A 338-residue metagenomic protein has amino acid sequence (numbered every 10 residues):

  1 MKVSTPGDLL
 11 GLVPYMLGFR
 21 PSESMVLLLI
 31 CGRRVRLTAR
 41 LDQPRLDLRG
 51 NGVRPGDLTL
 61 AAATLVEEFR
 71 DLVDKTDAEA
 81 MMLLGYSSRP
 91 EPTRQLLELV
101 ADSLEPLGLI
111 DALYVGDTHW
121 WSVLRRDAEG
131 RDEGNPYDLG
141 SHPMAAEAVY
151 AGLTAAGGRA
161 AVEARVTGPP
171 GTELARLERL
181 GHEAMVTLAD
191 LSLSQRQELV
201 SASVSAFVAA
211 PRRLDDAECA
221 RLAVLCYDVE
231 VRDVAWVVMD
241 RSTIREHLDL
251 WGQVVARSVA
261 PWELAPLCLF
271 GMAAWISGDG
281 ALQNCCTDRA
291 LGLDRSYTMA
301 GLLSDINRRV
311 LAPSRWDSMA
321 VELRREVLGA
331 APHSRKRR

Functional and structural regions predicted by a protein language model:
M1-M16, R20-E23, R36, L41-R338: Charged, compositionally biased boundary regions
M25-L29: Short beta-strand scaffold segments in enzyme catalytic cores
I30-R34: Short acidic-glycine loop/turn motifs at beta-strand connectors
